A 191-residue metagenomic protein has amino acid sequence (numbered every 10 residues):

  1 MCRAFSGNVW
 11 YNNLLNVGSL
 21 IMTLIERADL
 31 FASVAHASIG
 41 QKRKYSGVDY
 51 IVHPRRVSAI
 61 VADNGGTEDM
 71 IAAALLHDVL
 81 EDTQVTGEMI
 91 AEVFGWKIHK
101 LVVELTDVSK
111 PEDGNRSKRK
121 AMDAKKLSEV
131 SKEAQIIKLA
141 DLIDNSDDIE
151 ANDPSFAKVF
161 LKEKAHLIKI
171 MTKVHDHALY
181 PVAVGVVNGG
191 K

Functional and structural regions predicted by a protein language model:
W10-K191: Active-site helical microenvironments for divalent-metal-assisted chemistry
